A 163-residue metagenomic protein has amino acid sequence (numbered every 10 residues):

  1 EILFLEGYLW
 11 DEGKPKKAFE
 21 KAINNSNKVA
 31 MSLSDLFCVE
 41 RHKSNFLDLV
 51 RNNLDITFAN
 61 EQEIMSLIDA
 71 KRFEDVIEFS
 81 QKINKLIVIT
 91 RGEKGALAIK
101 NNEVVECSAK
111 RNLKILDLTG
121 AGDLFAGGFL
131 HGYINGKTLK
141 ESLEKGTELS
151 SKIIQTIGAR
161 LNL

Functional and structural regions predicted by a protein language model:
E1-V105: Ribokinase/PfkB-type carbohydrate-kinase core domain
S44, R72-L163: Conserved phosphate-binding/catalytic region of the ribokinase-like
